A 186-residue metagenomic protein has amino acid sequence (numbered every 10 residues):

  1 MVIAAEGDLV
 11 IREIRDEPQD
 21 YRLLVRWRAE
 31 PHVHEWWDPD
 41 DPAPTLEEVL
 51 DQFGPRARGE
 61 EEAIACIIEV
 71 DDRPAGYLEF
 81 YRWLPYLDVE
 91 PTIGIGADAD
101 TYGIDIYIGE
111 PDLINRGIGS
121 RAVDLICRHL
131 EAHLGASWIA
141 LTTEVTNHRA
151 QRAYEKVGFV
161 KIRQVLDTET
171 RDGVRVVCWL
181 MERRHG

Functional and structural regions predicted by a protein language model:
M1-L9, I14-G54: A short, well-structured alpha-helix characteristic of acyl/acetyltransferase catalytic modules
E47-L113, H129, R184-G186: Acetyl-CoA-dependent GNAT
A63, V176-L180: Short hydrophobic/aromatic beta-strand or adjacent loop that forms the aromatic wall/cage of a ligand/substrate-binding
N115-H129, Q151-K156: Conserved acetyl-CoA-binding loop-helix of GNAT-fold acetyltransferases
A132-T142: Conserved GNAT acetyl-CoA-binding A-motif
L141-Q151, T168-R175: Conserved beta-strand-loop-alpha-helix junction that forms the acyl-donor binding cleft
E155-V165: Conserved acetyl-CoA-binding loop of GNAT-fold acetyltransferases
